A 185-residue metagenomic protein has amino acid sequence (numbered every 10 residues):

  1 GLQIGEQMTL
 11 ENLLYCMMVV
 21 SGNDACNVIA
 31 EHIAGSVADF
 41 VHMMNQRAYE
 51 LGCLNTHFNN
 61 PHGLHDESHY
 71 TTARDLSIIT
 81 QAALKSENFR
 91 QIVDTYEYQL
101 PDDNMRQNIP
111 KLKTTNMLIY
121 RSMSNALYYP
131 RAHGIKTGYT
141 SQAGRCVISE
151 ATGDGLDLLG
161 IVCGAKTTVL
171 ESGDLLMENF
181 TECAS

Functional and structural regions predicted by a protein language model:
G1-R74, A83-E87: Active-site-adjacent loops and short helices of periplasmic peptidoglycan-processing enzymes
C53-L54, H65-Y70, R74-D75, T80-S185: Domain-terminus/edge residues, biased toward the C-terminal soluble/receptor-binding domains of extracytoplasmic
